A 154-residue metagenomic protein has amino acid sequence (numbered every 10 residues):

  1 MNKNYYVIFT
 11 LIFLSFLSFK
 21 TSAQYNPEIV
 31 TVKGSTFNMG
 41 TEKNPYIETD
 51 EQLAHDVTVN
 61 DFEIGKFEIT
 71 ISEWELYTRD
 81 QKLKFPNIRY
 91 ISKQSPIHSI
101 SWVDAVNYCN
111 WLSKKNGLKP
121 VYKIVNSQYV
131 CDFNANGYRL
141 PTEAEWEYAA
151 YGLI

Functional and structural regions predicted by a protein language model:
M1-F9: Bacterial N-terminal signal peptides that target proteins for export
I8-F16: Bacterial N-terminal signal peptides
T21-Q24: Boundary at the C-terminal end of the N-terminal hydrophobic targeting segment
T36-Y46, V57-I154: Active-site microenvironments of metalloenzymes and redox enzymes
I47-Q52: C-terminal, low-complexity/hydrophilic appendages and adjacent surface loops of extracellular/periplasmic anionic
